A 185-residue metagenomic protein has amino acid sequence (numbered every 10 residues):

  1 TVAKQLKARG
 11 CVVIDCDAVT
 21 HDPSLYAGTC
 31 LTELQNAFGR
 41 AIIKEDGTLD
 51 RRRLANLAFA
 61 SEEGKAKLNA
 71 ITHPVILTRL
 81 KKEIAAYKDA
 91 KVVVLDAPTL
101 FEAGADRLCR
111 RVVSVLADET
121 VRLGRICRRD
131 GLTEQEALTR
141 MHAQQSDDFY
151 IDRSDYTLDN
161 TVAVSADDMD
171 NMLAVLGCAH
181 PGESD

Functional and structural regions predicted by a protein language model:
T1, F101-G104: Charged, compositionally biased, marginally structured helical/coil segments
T1-I14: A conserved segment at the C-terminal end of the G1
A3, L31, Q35, R51-R52 (+6 more regions): A general structural signal for well-ordered alpha-helical segments in protein cores
V13-D22: A short beta-strand-loop structural module common to alpha/beta enzyme folds
D17, L68, V94, A137 (+1 more regions): Residue-level signal for inorganic ion chemistry
H21-K91: ATP-dependent small-molecule kinase phosphotransfer cores that center on conserved nucleotide phosphate-binding segments
K82-V92, D106-V115, E119-L132, H142-D185: NTP-dependent small-molecule kinase module
V92-E102: Switch II (G3) loop of P-loop NTPases
